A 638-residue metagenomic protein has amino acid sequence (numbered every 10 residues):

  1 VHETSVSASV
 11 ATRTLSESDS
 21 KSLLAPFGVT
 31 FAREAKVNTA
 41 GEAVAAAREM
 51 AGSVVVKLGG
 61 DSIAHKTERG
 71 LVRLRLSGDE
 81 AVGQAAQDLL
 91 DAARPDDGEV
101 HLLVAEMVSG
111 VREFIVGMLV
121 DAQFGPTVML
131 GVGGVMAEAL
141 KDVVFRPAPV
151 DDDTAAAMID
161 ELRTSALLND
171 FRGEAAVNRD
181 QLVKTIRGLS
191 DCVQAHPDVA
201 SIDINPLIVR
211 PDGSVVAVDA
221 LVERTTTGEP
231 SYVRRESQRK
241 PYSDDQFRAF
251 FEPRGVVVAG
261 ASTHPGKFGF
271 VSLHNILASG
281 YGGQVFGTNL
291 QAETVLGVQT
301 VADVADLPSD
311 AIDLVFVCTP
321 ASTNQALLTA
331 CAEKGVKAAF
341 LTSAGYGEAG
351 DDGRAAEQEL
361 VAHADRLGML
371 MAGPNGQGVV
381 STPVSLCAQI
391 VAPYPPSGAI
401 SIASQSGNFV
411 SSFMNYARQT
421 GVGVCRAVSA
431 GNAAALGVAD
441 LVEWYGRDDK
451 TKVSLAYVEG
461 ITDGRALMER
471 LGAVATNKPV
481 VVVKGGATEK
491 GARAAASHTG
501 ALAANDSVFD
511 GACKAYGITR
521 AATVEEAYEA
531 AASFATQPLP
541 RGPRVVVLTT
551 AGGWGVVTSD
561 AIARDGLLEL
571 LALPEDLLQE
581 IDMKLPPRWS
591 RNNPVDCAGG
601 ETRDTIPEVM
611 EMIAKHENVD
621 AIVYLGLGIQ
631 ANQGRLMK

Functional and structural regions predicted by a protein language model:
V1-K638: Catalytic-core regions of core metabolic enzymes, especially those transforming organic acids/acyl-group intermediates
